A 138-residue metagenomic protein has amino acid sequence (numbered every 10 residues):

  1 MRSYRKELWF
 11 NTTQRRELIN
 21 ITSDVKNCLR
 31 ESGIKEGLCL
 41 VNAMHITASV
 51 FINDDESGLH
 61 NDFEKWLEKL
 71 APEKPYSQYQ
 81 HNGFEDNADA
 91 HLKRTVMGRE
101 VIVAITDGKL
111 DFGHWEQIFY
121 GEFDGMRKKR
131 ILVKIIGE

Functional and structural regions predicted by a protein language model:
M1-E138: Active-site histidine-anchored catalytic micro-motif
